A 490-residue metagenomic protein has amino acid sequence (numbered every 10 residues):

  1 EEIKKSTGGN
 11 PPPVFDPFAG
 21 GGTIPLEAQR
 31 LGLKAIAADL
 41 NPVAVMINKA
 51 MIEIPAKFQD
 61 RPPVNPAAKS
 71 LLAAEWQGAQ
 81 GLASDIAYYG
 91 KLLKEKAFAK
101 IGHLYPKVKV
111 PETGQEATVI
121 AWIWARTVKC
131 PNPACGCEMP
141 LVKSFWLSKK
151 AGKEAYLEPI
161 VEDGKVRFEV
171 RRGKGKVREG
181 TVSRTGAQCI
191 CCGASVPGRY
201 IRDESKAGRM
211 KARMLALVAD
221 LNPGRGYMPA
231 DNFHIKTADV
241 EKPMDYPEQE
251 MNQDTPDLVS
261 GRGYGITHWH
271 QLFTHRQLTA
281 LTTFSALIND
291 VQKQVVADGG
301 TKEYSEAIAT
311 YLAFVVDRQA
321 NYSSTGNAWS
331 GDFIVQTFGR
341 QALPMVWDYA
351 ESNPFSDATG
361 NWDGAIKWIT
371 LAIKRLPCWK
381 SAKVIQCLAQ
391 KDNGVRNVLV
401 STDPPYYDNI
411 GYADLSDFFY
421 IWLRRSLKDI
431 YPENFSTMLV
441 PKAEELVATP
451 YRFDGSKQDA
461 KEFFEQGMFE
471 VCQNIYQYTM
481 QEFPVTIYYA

Functional and structural regions predicted by a protein language model:
E1-F15, P25, Q29-V398, P405 (+3 more regions): Nucleic-acid modification enzymes, centered on SAM-dependent nucleic-acid methyltransferases
F18: Conserved redox-active cysteine motifs that mediate thiol-disulfide chemistry, especially di-cysteine Cys-X(1-2)-Cys
G21: Conserved SAM/SAH-binding loop
Q458-F463: Nucleic-acid endo/exonuclease domains
E465-F483: A short glycine-rich, Lys/Arg-flanked "PGG" loop and its adjoining helix->strand segment in the class I
